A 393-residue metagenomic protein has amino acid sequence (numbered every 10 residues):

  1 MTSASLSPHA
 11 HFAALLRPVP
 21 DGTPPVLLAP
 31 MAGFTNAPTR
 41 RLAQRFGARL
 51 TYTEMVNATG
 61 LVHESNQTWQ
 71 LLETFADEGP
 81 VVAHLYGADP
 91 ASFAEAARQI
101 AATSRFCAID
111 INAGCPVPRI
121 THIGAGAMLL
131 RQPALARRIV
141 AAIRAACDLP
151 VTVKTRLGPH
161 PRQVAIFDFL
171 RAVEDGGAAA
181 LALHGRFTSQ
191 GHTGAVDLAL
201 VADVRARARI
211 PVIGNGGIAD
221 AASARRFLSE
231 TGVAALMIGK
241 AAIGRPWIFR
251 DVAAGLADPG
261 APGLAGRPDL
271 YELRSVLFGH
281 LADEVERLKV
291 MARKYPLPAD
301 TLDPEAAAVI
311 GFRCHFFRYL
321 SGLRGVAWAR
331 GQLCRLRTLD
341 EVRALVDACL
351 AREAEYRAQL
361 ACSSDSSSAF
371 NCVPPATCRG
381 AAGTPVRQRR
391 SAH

Functional and structural regions predicted by a protein language model:
M1-L27, A32, P38, R138 (+6 more regions): Alpha/beta catalytic cores of nucleotide-metabolism and tRNA/nucleoside-modifying enzymes
T2-G22, M31-C107: Glycine-rich, positively charged N-terminal anion/phosphate-binding segment
M31-G33, V56-A58, Y86-A88, G114-P116 (+4 more regions): Active-site beta-loop-alpha junctions enriched in small/polar residues
T53, A108-V117, D175-G185, I238-A241: Non-cysteine beta-strand/loop elements that form the S-adenosyl-L-methionine
M55-N66, A113-P133, L183-H192: Glycine-rich, proline-tolerant flexible connector loops at the mouths of alpha/beta enzymes
G79-V151, R156-V164, E174: Active-site beta->alpha loop and helix N-cap motifs at the rims of alpha/beta catalytic domains
